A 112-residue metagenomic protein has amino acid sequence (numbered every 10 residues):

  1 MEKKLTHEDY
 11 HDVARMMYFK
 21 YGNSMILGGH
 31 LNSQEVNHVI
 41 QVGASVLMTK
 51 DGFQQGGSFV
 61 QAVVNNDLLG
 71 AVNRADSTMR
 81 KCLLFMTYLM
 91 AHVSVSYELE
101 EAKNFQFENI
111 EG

Functional and structural regions predicted by a protein language model:
M1, M16-M17, M25, M48 (+3 more regions): Detector for methionine-enriched segments
M1-M25, L99-G112: Short, functional C-terminal segments
H7, F59-V63, S77-L84: Generic hydrophobic segment detector
D9-K20, H38-V42, D67, A71 (+2 more regions): Charge-rich, solvent-exposed alpha-helical interaction surfaces
K20-R74: Amphipathic alpha-helical interaction modules
V72-G112: Amphipathic alpha-helical binding modules
